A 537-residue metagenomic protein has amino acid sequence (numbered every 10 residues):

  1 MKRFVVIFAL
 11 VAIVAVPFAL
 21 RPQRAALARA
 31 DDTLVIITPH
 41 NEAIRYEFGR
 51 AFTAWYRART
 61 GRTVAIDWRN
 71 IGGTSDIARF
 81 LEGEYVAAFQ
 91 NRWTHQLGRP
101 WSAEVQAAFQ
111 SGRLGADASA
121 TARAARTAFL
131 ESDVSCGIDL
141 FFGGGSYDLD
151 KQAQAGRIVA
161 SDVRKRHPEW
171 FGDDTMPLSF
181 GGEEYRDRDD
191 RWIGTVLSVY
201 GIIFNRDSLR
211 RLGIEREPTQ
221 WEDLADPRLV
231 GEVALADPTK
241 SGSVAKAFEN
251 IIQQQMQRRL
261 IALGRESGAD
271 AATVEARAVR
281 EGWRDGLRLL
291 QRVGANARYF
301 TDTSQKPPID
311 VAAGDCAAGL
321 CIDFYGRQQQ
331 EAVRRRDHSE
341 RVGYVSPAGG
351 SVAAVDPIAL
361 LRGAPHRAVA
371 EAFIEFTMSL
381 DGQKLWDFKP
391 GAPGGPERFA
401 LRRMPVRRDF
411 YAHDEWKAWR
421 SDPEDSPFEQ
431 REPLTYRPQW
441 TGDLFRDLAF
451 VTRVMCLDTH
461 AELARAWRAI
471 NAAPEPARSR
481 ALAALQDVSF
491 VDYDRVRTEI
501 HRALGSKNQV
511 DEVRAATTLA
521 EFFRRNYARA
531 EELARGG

Functional and structural regions predicted by a protein language model:
P22-K151: Early extracytoplasmic/lumenal segment of secretory-pathway proteins
V35, E222-S243, I251-Q255, V274-A278: Short loop->beta-strand "edge-of-pocket" segments that line small-molecule binding or catalytic clefts across diverse
D117-F142, Q154, I158-I203, E222 (+1 more regions): A structural signal for short loop-to-beta-strand junctions that line the ligand-binding cleft of periplasmic/secreted
T175-L178, S198, G268-A269, L287-V293 (+2 more regions): Periplasmic-binding protein-like
I203-S208, A353-A368, L385-W386: A bilobed periplasmic-binding-protein/Venus flytrap-type ligand-binding module shared by bacterial periplasmic
L235-A236, F376-R403: Periplasmic-binding protein-like
N250, Q254-S339, L385: Ligand-binding pocket segment of bilobal, Venus flytrap-like solute-binding proteins
P427-G537: Conserved C-terminal helix/tail region of periplasmic/extracytoplasmic solute-binding proteins
